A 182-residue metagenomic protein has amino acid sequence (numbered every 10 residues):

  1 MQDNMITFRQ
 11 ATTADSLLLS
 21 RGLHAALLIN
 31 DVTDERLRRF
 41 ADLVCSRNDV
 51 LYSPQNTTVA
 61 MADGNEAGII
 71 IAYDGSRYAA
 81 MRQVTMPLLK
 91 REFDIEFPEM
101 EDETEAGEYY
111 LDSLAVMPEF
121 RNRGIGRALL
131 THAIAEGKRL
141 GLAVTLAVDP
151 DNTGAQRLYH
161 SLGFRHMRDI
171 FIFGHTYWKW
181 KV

Functional and structural regions predicted by a protein language model:
N4-I6, G64-I69, Y109: Glycine-rich phosphate/pyrophosphate-binding loop shared by adenosine-nucleotide-utilizing enzymes
I6-R21, V32-D34, D74: A short beta-loop-alpha structural element at the N-terminal edge of CoA-dependent acyl/N-acetyltransferase catalytic
H24-S46, M86, K90-F93: Conserved GNAT-fold acetyl-CoA-binding loop/helix
R36-T57, M61-D63, A67, I71: Active-site rim helix/loop that mediates acceptor-substrate recognition in acyltransferases
D74-Y109, S113: Conserved acyl-donor/pantetheine-binding loop and adjacent beta-alpha core of acyl/acetyltransferases and related
G75-R77, T145-A147, H160, R165-K179: Conserved catalytic-core motifs of GNAT/GCN5-like acyltransferases
G107-Y109, R121, G137-D149: Conserved GNAT acetyl-CoA-binding A-motif
V116, N122-A135, R157-S161: Conserved acetyl-CoA-binding loop-helix of GNAT-fold acetyltransferases
